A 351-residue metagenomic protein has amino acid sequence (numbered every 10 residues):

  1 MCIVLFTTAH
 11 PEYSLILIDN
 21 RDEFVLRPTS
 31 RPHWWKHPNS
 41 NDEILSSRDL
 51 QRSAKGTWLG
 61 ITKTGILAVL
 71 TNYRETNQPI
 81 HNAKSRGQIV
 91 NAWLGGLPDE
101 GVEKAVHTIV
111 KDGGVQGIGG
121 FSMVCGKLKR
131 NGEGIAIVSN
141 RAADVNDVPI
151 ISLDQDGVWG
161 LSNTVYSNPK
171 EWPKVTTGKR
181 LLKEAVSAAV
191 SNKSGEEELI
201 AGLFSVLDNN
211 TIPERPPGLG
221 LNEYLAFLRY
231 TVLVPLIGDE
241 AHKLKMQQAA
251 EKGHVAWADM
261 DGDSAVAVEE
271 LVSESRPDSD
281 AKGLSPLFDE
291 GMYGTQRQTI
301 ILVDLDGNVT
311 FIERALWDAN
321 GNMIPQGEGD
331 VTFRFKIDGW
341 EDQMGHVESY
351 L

Functional and structural regions predicted by a protein language model:
M1-L351: N-terminal nucleophile
